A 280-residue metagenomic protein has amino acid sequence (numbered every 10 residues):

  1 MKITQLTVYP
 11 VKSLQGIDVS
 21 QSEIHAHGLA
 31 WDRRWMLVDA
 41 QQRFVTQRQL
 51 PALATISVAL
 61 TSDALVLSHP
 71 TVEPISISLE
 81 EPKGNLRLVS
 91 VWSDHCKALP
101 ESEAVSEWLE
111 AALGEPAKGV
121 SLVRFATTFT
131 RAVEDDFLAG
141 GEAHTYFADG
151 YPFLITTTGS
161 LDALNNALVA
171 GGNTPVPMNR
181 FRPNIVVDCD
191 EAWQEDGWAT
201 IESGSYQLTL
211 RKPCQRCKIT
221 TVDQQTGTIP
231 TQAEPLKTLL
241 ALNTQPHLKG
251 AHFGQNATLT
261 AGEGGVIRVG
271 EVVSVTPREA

Functional and structural regions predicted by a protein language model:
M1-A280: Metal-cofactor-dependent catalytic cores
